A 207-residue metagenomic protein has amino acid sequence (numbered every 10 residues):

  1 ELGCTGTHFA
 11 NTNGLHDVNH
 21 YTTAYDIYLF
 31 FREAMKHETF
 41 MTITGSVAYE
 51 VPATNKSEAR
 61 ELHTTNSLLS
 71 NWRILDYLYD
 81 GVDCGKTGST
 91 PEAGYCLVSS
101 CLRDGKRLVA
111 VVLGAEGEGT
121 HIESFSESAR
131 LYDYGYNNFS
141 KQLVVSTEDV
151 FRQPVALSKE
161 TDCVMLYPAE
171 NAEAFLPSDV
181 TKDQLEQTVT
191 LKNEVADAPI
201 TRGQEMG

Functional and structural regions predicted by a protein language model:
E1-T7: Active-site helix/loop module of the DD-peptidase/beta-lactamase fold, centered on the serine-lysine SxxK catalytic
C4, N19-G207: Domain-terminus/edge residues, biased toward the C-terminal soluble/receptor-binding domains of extracytoplasmic
T12-V18: Conserved short loop/turn motifs at secondary-structure junctions
